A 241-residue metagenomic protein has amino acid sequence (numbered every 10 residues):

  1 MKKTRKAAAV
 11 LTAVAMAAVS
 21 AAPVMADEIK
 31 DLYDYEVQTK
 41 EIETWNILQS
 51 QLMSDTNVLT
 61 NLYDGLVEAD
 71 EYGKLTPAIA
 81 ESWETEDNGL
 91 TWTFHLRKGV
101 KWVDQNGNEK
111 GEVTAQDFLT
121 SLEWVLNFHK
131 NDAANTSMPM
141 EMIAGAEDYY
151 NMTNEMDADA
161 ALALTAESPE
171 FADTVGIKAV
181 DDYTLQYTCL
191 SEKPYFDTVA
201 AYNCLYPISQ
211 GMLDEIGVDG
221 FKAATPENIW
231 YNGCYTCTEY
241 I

Functional and structural regions predicted by a protein language model:
M1-V10: Bacterial Sec-dependent N-terminal signal peptides
A18-K30: Sec-dependent signal peptide cleavage junction
K30-E43, T91-H95, F118-S121, L185-Q186 (+1 more regions): Short, well-ordered beta-strand elements
V37-D87, W230-Y231: N-terminal lobe/hinge region of extracytoplasmic solute-binding protein
N57-N61, D70, K74, A78 (+4 more regions): Extracytoplasmic/secreted proteins, especially bacterial periplasmic and envelope-associated proteins
E71, M156-L164, S168-V175, V180-Y183 (+1 more regions): Gly/Pro-rich hinge or "lid" segments in bacterial periplasmic/extracellular proteins
E81-G145, Q186: Aromatic- and charge-enriched surface segment that lines or borders ligand/interaction sites
